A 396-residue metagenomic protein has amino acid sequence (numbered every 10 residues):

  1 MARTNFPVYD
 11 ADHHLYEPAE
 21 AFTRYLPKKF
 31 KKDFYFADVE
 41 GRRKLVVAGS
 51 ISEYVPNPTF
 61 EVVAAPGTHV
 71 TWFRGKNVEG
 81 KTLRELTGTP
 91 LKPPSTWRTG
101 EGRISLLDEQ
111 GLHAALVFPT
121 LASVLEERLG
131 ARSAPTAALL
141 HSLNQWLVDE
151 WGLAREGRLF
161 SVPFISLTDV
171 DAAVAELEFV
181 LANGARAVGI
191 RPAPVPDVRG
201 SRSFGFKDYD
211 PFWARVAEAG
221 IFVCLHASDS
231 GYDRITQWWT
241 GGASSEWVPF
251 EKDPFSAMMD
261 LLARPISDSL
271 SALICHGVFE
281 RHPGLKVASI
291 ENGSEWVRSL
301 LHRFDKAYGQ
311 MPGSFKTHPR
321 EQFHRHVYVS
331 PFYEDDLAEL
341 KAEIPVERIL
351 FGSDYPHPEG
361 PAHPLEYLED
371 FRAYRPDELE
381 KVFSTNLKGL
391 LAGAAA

Functional and structural regions predicted by a protein language model:
A2-Y9, P18-A114, Q145-L153, A175-F179 (+7 more regions): Mid-to-C-terminal alpha-helical segments outside catalytic/metal-binding sites
H14-Y16, T120-L125, S133, S166-V170 (+5 more regions): Short, solvent-exposed loop/turn segments at secondary-structure junctions
L15, K92-G100, D108, T136 (+6 more regions): Aromatic-acidic/polar surface patches that form glycan- and anion
F30, V47-G49, R128-L139, A154-V174: N-terminal-biased segments
L86-S95, S105-G130, R158-F164, R186-A193: Divalent metal-dependent hydrolysis catalytic cores, especially in the metallo-beta-lactamase
D108-G111, A122-Q145, D149, V170-A182 (+2 more regions): Active-site loop-helix segments enriched in His/Asp/Glu that coordinate and activate a nucleophilic water at divalent
E127-G130, M259, L365: Short acidic, glycine/proline-rich loop/turn micro-motifs
A138, G152, G157-F160, I165 (+1 more regions): Catalytic pocket-lining loop regions of alpha/beta-barrel enzymes, especially the amidohydrolase/enolase/GH5 lineages
